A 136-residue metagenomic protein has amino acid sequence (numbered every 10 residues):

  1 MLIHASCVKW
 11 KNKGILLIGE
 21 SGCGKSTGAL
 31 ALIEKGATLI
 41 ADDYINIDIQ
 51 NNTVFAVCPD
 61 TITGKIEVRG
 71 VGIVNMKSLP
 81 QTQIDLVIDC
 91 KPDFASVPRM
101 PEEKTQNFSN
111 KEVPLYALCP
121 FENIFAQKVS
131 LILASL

Functional and structural regions predicted by a protein language model:
M1-K13, Q50, F55: Extreme N-terminal, non-catalytic leader segments that precede Walker-type/kinase nucleotide-binding cores
L2-I3, K25-S26, I73-N75: A generic local structural motif
A5-C7, Y44, E103: Short, acidic/polar N-cap/turn motifs at the starts of alpha helices
V8-I33: Glycine-rich phosphate-binding P-loop
L30, E34, L131-A134: Short, well-ordered alpha-helices that flank and scaffold nucleotide-derived cofactor binding pockets
T38-P92: Conserved nucleotide-sensing/catalytic segment adjacent to the nucleotide-binding pocket in NTP-handling enzymes
P80-L136: Conserved NTP phosphate-binding and transfer environment spanning the P-loop NTPase/kinase superfamily
